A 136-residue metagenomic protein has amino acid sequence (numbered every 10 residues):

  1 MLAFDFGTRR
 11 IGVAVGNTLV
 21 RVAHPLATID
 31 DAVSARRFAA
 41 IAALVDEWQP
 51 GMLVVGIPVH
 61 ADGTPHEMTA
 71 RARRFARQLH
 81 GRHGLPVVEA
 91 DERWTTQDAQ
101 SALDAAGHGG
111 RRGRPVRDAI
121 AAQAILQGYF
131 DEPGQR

Functional and structural regions predicted by a protein language model:
M1-F4, T8-R136: Phosphate- and other anionic-substrate recognition elements at nucleic-acid/protein interfaces
